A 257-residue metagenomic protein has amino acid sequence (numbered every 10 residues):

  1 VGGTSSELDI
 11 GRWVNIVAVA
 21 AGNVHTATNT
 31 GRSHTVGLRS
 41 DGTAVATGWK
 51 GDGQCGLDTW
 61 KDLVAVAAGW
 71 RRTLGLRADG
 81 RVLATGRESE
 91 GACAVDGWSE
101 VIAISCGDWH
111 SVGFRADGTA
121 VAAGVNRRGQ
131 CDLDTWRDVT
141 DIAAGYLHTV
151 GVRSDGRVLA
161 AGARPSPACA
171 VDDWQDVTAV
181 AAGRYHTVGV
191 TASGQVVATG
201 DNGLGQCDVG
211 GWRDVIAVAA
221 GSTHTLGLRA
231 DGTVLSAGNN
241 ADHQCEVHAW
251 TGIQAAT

Functional and structural regions predicted by a protein language model:
V1, A27, H34-G37, A46 (+10 more regions): Conserved core positions of repeat-based scaffolds
V1-R12, V24-N29, S33-H34, G48-T59 (+7 more regions): Short glycine/serine- and acidic-residue-enriched loop/turn motifs that recur at repeat junctions
T4, G31-R32, S40, G51 (+15 more regions): Short loop/turn segments that connect beta-strands within the blades of beta-propeller domains, predominantly WD40
R12-A20: Long, compositionally biased low-complexity repeat segments characteristic of intrinsically disordered regions
I16, R32-S33, L63, W70-R71 (+9 more regions): Conserved positions at the start
R39-V45, T59-A68, R77-L83, A94-A103 (+7 more regions): Thr-biased low-complexity repeat/linker tracts and other Thr-enriched repetitive architectures
T251-T257: Low-complexity, Pro/Thr/Ser/Gly/Ala-rich linker/spacer regions in secreted, extracellular modular proteins
